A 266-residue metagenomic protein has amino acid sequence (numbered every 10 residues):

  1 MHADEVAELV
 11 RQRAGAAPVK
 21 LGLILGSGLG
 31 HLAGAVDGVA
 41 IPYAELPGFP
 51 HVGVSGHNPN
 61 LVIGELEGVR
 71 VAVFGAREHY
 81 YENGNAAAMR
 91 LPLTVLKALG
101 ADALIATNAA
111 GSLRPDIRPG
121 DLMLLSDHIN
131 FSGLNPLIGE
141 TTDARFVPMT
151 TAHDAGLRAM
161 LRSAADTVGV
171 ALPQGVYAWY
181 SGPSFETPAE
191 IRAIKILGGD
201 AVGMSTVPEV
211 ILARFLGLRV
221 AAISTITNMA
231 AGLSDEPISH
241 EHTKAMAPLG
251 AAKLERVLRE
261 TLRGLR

Functional and structural regions predicted by a protein language model:
M1-M149: Metabolite-binding pocket within alpha/beta catalytic cores that recognizes anionic/polar moieties
L9, R13-A16, G156, M160-V170 (+1 more regions): Generic non-transmembrane alpha-helical segments
L96-G100, K195, R214: Non-catalytic positions within long, well-ordered alpha-helices that form the structural scaffold/packing of enzyme
D102-A103, D200, R219: Short acidic/polar active-site loop segments enriched in Thr and Asp
T141-Y180: Metal-dependent peptidase/peptidase-like ectodomains
A164-D200, L265: Active-site/ligand-binding-proximal alpha/beta "capping" segment
M204-H242: Zn-dependent metallopeptidase/amidohydrolase metal-coordination segment
A231-R266: His/Asp/Glu-rich mid-to-C-terminal helical/loop segments that flank catalytic regions of hydrolases
